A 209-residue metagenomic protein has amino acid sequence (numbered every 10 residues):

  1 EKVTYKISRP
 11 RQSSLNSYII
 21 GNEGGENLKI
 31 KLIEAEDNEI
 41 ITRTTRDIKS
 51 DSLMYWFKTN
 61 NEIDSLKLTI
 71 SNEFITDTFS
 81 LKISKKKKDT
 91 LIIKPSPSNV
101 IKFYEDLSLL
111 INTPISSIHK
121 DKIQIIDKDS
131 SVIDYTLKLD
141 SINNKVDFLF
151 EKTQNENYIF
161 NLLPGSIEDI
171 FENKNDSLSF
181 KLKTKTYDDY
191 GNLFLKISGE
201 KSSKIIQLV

Functional and structural regions predicted by a protein language model:
E1-V209: N-terminal targeting or signal-anchor segments and their processing/structural boundaries
